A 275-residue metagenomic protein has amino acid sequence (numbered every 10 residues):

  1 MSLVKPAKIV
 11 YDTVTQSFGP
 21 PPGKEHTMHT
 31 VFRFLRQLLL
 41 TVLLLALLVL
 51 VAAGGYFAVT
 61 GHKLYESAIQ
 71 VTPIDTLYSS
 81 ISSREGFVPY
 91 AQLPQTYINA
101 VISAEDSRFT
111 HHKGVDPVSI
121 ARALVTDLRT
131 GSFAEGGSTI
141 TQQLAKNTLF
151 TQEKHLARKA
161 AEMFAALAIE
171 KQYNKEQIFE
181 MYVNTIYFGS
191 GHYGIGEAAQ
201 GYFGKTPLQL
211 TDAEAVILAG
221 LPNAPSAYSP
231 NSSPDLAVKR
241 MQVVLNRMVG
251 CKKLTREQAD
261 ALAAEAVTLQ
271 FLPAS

Functional and structural regions predicted by a protein language model:
L3-S275: Juxtamembrane regions of bacterial inner-membrane/periplasmic proteins, predominantly the peptidoglycan biogenesis
